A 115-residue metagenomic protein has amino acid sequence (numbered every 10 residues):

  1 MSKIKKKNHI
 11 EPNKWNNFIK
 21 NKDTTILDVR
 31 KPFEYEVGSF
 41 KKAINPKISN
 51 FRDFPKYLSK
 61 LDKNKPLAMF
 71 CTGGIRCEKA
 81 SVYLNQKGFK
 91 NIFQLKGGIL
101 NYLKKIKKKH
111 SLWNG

Functional and structural regions predicted by a protein language model:
M1-K7, N16, N21-T25, R30-G115: Rhodanese-like catalytic fold shared by cysteine-dependent sulfurtransferases and DSP/PTP-type phosphatases
N13: Alpha-helix-centered segments that form part of catalytic cores
